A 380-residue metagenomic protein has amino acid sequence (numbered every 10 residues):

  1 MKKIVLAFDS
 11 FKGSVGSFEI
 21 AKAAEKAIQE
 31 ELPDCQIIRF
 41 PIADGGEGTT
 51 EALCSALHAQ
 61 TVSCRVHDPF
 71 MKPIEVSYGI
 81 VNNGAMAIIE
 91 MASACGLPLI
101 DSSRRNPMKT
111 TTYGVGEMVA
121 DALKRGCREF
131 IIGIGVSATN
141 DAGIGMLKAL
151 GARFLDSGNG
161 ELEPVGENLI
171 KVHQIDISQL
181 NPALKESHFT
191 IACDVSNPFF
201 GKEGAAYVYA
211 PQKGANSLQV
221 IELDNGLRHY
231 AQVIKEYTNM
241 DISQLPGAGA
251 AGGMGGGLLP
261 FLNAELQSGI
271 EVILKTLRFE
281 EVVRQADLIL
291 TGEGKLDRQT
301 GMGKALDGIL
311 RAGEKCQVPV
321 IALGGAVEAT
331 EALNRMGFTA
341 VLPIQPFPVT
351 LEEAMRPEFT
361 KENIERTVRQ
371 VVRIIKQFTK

Functional and structural regions predicted by a protein language model:
K2-I134, A138-K380: N-terminal loops that bind phosphate or other acidic moieties and the adjacent beta-alpha structural core
